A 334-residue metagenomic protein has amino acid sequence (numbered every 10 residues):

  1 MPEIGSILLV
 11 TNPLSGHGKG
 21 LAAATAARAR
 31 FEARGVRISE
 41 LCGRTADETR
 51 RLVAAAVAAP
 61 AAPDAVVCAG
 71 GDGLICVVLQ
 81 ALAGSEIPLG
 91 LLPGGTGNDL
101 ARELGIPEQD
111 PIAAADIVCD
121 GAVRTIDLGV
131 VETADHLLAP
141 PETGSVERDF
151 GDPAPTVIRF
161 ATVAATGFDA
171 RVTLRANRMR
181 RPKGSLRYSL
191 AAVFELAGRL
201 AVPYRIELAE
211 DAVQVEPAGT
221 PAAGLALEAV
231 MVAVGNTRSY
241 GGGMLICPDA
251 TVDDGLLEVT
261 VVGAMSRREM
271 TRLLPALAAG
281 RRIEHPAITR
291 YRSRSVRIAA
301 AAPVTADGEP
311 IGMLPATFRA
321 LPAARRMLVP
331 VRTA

Functional and structural regions predicted by a protein language model:
M1-V66, C76, A334: ATP/NTP phosphate-donor binding region
P13, A69-G71, L92-G95, N236: Glycine-rich beta-strand-to-loop/alpha-helix junction loops that act as flexible
R34, G43, G84-P88, G94-V230: Catalytic core of DAGKc-family lipid kinases
G43, P217, P221-A222, A226 (+3 more regions): ATP/nucleoside-binding phosphotransfer catalytic cores, i.e., glycine-rich phosphate-binding loops
R44-D47, A69-G73, G95, G167 (+1 more regions): Short beta->alpha linker loops
L74-I87: Short Gly/Thr/Asp-enriched flexible loops that form oxyanion-binding sites at enzyme active sites
V77-L79, A101-R102, P141, G243-M244 (+2 more regions): Short glycine-/acidic-enriched loop or helix-start segments at secondary-structure transitions that form or flank
A165, D169, A233-I246, T305 (+1 more regions): Glycine-rich phosphate/pyrophosphate-binding beta-alpha loops
